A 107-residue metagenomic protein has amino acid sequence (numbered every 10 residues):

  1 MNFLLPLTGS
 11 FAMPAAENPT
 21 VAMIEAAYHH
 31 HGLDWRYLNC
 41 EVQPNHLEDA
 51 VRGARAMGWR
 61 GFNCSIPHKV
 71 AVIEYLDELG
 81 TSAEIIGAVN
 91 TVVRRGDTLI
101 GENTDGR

Functional and structural regions predicted by a protein language model:
N2-R107: Phosphate/diphosphate ligand-binding glycine-rich loop within oxidoreductases
